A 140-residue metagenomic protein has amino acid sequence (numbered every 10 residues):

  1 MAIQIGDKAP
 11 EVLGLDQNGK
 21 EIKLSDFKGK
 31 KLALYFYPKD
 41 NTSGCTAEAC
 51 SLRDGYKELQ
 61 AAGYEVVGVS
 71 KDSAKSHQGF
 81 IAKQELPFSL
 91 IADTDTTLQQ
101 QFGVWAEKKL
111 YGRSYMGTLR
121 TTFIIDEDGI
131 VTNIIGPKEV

Functional and structural regions predicted by a protein language model:
M1-V140: Chalcogenol-based redox active-site neighborhoods
